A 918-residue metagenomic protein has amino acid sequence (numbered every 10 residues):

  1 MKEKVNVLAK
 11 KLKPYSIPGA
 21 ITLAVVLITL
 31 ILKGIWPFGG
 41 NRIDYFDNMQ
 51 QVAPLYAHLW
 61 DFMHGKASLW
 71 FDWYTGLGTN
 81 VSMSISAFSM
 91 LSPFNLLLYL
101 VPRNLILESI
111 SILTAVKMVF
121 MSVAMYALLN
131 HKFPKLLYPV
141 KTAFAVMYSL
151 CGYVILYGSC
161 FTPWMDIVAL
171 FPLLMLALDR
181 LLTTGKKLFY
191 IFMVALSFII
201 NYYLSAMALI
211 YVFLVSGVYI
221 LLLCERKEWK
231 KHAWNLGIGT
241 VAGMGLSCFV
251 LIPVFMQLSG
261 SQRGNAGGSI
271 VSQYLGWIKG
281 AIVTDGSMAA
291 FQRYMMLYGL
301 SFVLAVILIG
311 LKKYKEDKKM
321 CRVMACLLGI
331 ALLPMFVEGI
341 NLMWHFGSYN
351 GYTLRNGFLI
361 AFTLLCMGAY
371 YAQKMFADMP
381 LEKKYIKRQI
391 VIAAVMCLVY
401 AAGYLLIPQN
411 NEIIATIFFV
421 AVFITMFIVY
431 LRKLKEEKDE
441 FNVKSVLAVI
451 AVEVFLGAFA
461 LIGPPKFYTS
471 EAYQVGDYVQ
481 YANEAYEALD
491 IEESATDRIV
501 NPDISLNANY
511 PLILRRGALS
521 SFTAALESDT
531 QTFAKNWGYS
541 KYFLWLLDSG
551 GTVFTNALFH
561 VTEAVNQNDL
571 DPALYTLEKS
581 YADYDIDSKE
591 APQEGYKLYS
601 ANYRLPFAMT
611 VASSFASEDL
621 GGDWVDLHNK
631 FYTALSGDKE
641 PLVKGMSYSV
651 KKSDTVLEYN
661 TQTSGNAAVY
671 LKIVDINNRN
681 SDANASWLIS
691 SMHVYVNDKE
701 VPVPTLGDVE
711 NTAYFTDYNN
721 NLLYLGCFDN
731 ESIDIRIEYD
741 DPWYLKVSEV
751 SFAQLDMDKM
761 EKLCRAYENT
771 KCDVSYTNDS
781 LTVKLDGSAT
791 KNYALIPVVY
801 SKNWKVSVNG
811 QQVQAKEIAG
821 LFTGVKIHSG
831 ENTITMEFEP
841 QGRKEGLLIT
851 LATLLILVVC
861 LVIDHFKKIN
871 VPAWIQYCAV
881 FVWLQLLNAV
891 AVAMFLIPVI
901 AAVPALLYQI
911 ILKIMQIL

Functional and structural regions predicted by a protein language model:
E3, K11, Y56, D638-L918: Active-site-proximal, structured, solvent-exposed surfaces of multi-pass membrane proteins that position macromolecular
I17-A24, E228-F255, C321-I330, V391-V395 (+2 more regions): Hydrophobic alpha-helical membrane-interfacial segments at the cytosolic entry of transmembrane helices
T22, M118-H131, Y138-L223, N235-F255 (+3 more regions): Membrane-embedded helix bundles of polyisoprenyl
V25-M125, V146-V168, L258-R263, I270-F291 (+3 more regions): Membrane-interface coil-to-helix junctions
F46, Q50-D61, P93, H232-V323 (+3 more regions): Periplasmic/ER-lumenal interhelical loops and adjacent helix-loop junctions in multi-pass membrane proteins
L77, M83-S84, V194, V452-Y473 (+9 more regions): Extracytoplasmic/lumenal acceptor-recognition loop(s) of multi-pass membrane glycoenzymes
M83-F88, E108-F120, V140-M175, L182-T183 (+5 more regions): Membrane-interface micro-motifs in multi-pass membrane enzymes
L204, V323-L332, V337-G339, G347 (+2 more regions): Contiguous transmembrane helix-bundle modules in multi-pass membrane proteins
